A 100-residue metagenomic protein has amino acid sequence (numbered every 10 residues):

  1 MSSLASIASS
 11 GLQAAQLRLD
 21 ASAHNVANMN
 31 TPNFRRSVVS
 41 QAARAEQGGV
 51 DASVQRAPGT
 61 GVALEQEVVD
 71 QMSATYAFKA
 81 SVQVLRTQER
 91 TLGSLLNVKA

Functional and structural regions predicted by a protein language model:
M1-A100: Amphipathic alpha-helical polymerization modules
